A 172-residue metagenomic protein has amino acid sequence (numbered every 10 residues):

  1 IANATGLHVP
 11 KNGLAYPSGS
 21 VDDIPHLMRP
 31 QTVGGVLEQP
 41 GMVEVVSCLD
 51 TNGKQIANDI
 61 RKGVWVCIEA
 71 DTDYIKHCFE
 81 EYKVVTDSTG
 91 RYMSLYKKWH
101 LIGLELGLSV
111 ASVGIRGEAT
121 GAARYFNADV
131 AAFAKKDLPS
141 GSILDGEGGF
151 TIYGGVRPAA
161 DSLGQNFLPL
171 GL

Functional and structural regions predicted by a protein language model:
I1-L172: C-terminal catalytic/substrate-binding lobe primarily of soluble NAD(P)-dependent oxidoreductases
